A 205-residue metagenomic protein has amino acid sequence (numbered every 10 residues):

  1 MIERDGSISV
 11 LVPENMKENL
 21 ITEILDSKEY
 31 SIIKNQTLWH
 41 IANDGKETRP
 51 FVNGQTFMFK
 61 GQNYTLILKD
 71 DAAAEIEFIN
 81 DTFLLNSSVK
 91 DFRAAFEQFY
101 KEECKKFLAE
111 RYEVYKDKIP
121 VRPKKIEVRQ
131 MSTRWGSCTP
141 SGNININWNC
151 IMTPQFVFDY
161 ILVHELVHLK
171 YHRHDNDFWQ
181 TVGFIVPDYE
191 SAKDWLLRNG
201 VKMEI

Functional and structural regions predicted by a protein language model:
M1-D159, L169-I205: Active-site-proximal or metal-binding-adjacent scaffold patches in catalytic folds
L162: Walker B beta-strand of ABC/ABC-like P-loop ATPase nucleotide-binding domains, specifically the conserved hydrophobic
E165: Walker B catalytic acidic pair
